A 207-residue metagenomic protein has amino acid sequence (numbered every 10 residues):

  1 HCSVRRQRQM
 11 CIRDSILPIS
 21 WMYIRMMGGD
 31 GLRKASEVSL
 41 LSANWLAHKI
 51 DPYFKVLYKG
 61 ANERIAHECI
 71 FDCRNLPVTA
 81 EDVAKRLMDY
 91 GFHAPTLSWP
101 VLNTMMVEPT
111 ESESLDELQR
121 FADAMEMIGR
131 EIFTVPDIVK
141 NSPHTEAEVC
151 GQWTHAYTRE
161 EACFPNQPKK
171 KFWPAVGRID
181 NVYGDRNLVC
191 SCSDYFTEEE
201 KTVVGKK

Functional and structural regions predicted by a protein language model:
H1-I12: Single conserved hydrophobic/aromatic residue that forms the stacking wall/gate of nucleotide- or nucleobase-binding
R13-I16, V101: Conserved phosphate/anionic-ligand binding catalytic regions in large, soluble enzymes, centered on
I24-K207: Non-catalytic terminal extensions of PLP-dependent enzymes
